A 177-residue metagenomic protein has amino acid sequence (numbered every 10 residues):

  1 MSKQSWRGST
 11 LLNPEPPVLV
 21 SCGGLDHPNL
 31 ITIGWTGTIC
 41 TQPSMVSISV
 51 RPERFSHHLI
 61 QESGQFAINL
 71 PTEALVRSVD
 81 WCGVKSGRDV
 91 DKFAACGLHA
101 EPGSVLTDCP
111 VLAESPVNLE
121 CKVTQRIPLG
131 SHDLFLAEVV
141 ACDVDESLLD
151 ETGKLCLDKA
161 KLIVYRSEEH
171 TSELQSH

Functional and structural regions predicted by a protein language model:
M1-S172: Basic, polyanion-binding surface patches
E173-H177: Positively charged, low-complexity/disordered segments
